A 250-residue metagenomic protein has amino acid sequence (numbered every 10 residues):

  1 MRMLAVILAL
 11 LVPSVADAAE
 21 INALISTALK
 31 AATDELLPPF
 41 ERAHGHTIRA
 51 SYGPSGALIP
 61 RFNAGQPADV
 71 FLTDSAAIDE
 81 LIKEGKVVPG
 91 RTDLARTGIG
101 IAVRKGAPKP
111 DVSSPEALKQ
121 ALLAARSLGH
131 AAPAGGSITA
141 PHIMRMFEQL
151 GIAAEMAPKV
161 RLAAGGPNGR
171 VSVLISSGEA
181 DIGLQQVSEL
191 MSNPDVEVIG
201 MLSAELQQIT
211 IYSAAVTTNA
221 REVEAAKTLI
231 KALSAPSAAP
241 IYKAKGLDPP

Functional and structural regions predicted by a protein language model:
M1-R2, A18-E20: Absolute protein N-terminus
R2-S14: Bacterial N-terminal signal peptides
A19-G56, P60-A64, S75-G85, T92-T97 (+1 more regions): Exported/periplasmic ABC-transporter solute-binding proteins
